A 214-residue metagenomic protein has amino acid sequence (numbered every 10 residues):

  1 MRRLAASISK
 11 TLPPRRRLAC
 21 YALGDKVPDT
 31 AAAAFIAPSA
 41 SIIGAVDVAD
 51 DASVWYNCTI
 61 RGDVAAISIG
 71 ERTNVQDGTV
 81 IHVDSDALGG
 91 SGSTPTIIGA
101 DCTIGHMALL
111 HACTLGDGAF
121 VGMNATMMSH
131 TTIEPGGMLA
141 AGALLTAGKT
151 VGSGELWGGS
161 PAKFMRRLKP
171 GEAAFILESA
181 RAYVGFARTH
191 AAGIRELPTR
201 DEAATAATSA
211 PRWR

Functional and structural regions predicted by a protein language model:
R3-P13, A19-T30, D63, I69-E71 (+4 more regions): Glycine-rich hexapeptide-repeat left-handed beta-helix
R16-V54: N-terminal segments that cap or nucleate solenoid repeat domains
A37, G62-D63: Thr-Gly-centered strand-to-loop micro-motif
Y56-C58: N-terminal beta-strand/beta-hairpin edge segment
T103: Short proline/glycine- and basic residue-enriched helix-capping loop/turn segments at helix->loop/beta transitions
